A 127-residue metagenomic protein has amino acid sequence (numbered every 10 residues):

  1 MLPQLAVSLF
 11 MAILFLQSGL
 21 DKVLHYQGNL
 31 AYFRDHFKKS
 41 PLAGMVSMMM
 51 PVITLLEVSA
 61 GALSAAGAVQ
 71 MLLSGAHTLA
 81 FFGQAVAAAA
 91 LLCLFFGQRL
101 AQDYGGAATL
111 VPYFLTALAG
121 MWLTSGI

Functional and structural regions predicted by a protein language model:
M1-D21, P51, L55-I127: Extended, low-polarity transmembrane helix blocks
I13-I53: Solvent-exposed, well-ordered loop and adjacent helix/strand elements within mature globular domains that form
